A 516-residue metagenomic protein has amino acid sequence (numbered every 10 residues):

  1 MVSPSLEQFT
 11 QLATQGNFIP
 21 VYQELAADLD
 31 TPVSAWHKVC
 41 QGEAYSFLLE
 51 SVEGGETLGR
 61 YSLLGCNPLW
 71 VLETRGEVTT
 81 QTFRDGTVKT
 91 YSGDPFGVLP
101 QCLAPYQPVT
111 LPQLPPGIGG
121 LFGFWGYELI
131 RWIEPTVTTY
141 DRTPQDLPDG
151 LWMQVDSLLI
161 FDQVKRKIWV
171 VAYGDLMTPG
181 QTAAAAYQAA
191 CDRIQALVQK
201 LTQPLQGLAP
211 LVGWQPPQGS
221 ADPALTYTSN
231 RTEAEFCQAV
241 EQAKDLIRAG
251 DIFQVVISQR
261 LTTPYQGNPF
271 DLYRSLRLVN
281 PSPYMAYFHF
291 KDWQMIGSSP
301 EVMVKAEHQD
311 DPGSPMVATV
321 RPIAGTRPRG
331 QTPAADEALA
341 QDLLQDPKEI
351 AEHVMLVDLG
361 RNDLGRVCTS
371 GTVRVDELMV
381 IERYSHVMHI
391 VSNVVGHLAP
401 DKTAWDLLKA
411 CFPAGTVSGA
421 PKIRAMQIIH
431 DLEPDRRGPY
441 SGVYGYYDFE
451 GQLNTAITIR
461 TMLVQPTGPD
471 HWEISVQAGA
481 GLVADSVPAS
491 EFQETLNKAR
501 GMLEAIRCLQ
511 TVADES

Functional and structural regions predicted by a protein language model:
M1-S516: Extended alpha-helical targeting/anchoring segments, especially N-terminal organellar/secretory targeting helices
